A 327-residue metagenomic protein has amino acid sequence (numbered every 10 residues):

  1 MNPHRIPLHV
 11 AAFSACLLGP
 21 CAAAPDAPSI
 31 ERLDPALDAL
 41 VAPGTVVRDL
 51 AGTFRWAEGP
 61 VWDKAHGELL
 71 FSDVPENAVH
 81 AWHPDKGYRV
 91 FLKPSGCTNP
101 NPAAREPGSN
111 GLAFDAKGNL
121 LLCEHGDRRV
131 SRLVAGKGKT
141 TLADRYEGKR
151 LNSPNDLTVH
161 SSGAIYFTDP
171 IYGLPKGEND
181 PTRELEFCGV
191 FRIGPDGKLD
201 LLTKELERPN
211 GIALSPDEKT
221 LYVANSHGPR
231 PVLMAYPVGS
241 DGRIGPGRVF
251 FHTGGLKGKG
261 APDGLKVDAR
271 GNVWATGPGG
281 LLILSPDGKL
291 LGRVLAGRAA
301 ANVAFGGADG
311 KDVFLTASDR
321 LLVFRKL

Functional and structural regions predicted by a protein language model:
N2-A11: Bacterial N-terminal signal peptides that target proteins for export
F13-D26: Bacterial Sec-dependent signal peptides at the C-terminal "C-region" and cleavage site
A23-L327: Sequence-structural signature of mature extracellular/luminal beta-sheet repeat domains, prominently beta-propellers
